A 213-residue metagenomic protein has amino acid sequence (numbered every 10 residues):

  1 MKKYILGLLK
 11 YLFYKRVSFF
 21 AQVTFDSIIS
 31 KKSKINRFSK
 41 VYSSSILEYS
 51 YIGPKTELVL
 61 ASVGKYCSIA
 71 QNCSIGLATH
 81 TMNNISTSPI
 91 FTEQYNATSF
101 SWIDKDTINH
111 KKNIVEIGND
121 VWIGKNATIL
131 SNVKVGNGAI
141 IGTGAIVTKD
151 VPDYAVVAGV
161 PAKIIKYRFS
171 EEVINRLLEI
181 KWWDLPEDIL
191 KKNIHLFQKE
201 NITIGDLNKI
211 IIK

Functional and structural regions predicted by a protein language model:
M1-S30: Membrane-proximal basic amphipathic "stem/tether" segments
K34, V41-V133: Flexible, glycine/small-residue-enriched loop-and-beta-strand segment within the central core of proteins
T79-T81, V151, Y167-F169: Conserved catalytic-core motifs of eukaryotic protein kinase domains, centered on the activation segment
N83, K149, D153-A155, K163: Glycine-centered loop/turn positions within well-structured domains that cap or flank conserved ligand/cofactor-binding
S88-I129, P161-K213: C-terminal segments of enzyme domains that contribute to small-molecule binding surfaces
D120, G138, A155: Catalytic-loop signature of eukaryotic-like protein kinases
A127-A139, A145-T148: Beta-rich strand-turn-strand
I141, G159: Conserved G/P- and acidic residue-centered "switch" motifs that form tight phosphate/ATP-binding loops in soluble
